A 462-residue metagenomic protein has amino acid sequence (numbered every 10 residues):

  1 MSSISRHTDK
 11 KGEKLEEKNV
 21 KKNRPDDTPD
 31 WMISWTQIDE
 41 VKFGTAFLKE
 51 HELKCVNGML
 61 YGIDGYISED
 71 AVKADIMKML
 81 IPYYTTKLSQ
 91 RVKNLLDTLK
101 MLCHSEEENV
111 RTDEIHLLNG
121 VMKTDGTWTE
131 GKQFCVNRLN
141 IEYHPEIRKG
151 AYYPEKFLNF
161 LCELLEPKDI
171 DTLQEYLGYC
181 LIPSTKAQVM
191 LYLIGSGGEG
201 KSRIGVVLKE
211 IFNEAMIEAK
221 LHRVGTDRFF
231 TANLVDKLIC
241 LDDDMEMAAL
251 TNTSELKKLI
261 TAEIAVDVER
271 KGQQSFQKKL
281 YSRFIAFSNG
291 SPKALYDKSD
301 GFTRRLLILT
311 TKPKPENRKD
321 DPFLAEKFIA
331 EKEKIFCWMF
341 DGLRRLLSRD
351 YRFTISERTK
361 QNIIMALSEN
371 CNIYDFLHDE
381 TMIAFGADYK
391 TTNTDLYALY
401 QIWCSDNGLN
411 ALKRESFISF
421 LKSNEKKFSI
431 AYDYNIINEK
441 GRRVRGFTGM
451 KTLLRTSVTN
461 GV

Functional and structural regions predicted by a protein language model:
T8-V56, I81-V462: Feature primarily recognizes SF3-like P-loop helicase cores of small DNA viruses
V56-Y84: TRNA-binding/sensing appendages of the translation machinery
